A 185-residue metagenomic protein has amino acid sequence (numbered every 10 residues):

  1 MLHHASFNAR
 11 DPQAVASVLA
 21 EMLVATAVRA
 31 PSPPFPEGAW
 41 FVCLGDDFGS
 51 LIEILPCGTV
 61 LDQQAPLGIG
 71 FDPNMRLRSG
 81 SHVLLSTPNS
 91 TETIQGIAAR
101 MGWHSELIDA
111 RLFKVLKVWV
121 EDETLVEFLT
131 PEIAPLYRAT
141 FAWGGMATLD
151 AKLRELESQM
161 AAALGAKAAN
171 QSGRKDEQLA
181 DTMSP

Functional and structural regions predicted by a protein language model:
L2-R10, A65-T93, K114-V120: Vicinal oxygen chelate
F7-T59, G96, W103, I108-R111 (+2 more regions): Core segments of cupin and vicinal oxygen chelate
V18, I94-I97, T130, A139: A short secondary-structure junction signal
T26-N74, K114-R138: Conserved short beta-strand elements that form part of the metal-binding/catalytic scaffold of enzyme active sites
P135-A147: A short, polar/charged loop-to-alpha-helix boundary motif
